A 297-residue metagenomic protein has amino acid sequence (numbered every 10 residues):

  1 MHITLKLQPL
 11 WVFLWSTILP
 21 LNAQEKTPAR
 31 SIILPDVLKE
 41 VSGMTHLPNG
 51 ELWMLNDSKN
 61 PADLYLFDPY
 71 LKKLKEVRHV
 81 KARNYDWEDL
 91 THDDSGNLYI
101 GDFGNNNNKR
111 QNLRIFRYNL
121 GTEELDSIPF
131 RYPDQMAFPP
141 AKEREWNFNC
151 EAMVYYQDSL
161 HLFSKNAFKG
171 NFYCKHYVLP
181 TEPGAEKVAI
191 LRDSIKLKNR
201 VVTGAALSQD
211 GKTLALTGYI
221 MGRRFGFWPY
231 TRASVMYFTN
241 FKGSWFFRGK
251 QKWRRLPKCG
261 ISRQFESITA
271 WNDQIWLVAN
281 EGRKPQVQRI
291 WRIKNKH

Functional and structural regions predicted by a protein language model:
M1-A29: Bacterial Sec-dependent N-terminal signal peptides
Q24-H297: Sequence/structural signature of beta-propeller domains
